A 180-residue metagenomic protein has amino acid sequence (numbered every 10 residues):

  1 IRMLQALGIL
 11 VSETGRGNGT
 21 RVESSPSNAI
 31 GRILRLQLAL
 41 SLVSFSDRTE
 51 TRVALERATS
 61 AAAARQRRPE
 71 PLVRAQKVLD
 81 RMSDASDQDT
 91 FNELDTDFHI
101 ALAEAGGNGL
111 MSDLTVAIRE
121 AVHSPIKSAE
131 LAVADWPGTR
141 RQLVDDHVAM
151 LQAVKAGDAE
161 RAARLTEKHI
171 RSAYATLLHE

Functional and structural regions predicted by a protein language model:
I1-L55, A61, R65: Short linear motifs at protein or domain termini
R35-L38, N108, S124-A134, S172-E180: Amphipathic C-terminal alpha-helical segment
L38-A39, A63, M82, S86 (+2 more regions): Hydrophobic residues in alpha-helical segments
R48, R52-S128, H147-A149, R164-A173: Conserved amphipathic alpha-helical segments that form helical-bundle/coiled-coil interaction surfaces
D87, G138-T139: Short coil/turn linker motifs that delimit alpha-helical repeat modules in TPR/alpha-solenoid proteins
L131-P137, A159-A163: Hydrophobic/aromatic-rich alpha-helical bundle segments in the mid-to-C-terminal region
L143: Short, conserved glycine- and acidic-residue-centered signature motifs in active-site or ligand-binding loops
A149-A163: Well-ordered alpha/beta subsegment
